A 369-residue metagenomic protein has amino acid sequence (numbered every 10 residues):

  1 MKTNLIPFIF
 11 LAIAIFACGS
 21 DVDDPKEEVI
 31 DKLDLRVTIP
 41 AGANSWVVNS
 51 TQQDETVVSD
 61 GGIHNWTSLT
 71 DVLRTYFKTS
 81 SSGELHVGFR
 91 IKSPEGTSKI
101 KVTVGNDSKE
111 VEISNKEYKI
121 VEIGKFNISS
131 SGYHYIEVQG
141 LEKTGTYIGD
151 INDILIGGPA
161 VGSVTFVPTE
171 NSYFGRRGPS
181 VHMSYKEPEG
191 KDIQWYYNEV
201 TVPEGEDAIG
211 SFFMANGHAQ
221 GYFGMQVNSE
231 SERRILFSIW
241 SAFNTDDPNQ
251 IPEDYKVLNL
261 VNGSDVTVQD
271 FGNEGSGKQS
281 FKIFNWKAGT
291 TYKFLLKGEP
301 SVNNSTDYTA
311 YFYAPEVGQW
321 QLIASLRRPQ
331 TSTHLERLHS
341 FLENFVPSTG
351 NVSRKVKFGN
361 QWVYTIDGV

Functional and structural regions predicted by a protein language model:
T3, F8-I9, I13-R36: Bacterial Sec-dependent N-terminal signal peptides
D24-N285, K293-V369: Extracytoplasmic
